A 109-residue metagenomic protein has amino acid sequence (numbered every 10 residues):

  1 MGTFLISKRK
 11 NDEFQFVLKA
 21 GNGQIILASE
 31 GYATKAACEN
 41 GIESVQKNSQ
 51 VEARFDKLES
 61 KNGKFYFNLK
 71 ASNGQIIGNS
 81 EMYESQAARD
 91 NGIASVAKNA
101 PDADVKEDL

Functional and structural regions predicted by a protein language model:
M1-G2, D102: Charged, low-complexity amphipathic helices and coil/IDR segments
T3-S7, E13-A20, I26-Y32, G41-S44 (+5 more regions): A structural feature that tracks compact, well-ordered secondary-structure segments with a strong bias toward
K10-D12, D104-D108: Intrinsically disordered, low-complexity regulatory segments in tyrosine-phosphorylation signaling proteins
Q46-R54, V96-K106: Short arginine-rich
